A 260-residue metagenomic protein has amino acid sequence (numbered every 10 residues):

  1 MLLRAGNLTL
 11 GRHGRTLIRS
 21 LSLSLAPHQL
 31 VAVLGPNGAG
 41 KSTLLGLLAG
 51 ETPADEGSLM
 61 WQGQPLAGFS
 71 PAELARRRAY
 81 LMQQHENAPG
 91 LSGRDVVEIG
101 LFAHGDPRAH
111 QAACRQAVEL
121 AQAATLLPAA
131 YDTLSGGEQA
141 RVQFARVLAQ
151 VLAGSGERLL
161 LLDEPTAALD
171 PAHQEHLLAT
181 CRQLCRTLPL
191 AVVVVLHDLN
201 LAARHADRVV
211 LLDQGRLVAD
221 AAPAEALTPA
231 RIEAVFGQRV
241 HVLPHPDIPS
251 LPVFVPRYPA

Functional and structural regions predicted by a protein language model:
L3, I18-S20: Conserved structural motif at the start of ABC-family nucleotide-binding domains
L34-P36: The feature captures the beta-strand-to-loop junction immediately N-terminal to the Walker
A49: Helix-to-loop junction immediately C-terminal to a conserved catalytic motif
G57-P65: Conserved ABC transporter NBD signature motif
Q111-L126, L148: Conserved ABC ATPase "signature" region
L160-E164: Catalytic Walker B motif of ABC-type/P-loop ATPase nucleotide-binding domains
T228-P229, E233-A260: ABC ATPase nucleotide-binding domains
